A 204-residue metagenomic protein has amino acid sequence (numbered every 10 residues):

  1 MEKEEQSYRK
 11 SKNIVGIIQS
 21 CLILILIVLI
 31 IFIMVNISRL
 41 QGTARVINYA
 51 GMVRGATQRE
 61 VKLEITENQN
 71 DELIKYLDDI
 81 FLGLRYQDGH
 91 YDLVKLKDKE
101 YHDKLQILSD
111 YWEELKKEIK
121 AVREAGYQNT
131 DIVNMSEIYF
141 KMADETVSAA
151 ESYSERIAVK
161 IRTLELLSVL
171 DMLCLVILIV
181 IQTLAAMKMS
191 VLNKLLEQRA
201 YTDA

Functional and structural regions predicted by a protein language model:
M1-R9: Short, Lys/Arg-rich, polar N-terminal cytosolic tail immediately upstream of the first transmembrane signal-anchor
R9-N36, V169, L173-V176: Extreme N-terminal signal-anchor transmembrane helix of membrane signaling/transducer proteins, especially in bacteria
R9-V15, A150-V169: Membrane-interface helix-start motif
V35, R39-A50, Q69-N70: Membrane-proximal amphipathic alpha-helices that sit immediately adjacent to an N-terminal transmembrane/signal-anchor
I47, M52, A56-I65, D103-R162: Extracytoplasmic
L63-A121: Extracytoplasmic ligand-binding sensor domains of the Cache superfamily
V159-L192: Alpha-helical transmembrane signal-anchor helices
V191-A204: Amphipathic HAMP/coiled-coil signal-transducing linker helices that couple sensory inputs to cytosolic output domains
